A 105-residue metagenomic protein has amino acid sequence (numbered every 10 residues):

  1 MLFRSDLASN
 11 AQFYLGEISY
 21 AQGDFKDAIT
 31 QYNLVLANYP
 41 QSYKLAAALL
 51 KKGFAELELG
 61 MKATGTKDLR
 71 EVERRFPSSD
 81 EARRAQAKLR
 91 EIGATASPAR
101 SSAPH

Functional and structural regions predicted by a protein language model:
M1-L2: Short, small-residue-biased leader/transition segments that mark boundaries at the very start of proteins
L7, K44-L45, E81: Structural signature of alpha-solenoid helical repeat junctions
